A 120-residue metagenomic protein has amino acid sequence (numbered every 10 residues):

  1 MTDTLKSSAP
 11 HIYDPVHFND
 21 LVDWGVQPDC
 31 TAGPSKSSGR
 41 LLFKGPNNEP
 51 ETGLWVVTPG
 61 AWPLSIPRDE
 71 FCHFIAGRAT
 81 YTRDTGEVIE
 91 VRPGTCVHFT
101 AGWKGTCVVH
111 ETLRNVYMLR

Functional and structural regions predicted by a protein language model:
M1-E49: A short, N-terminal "cap"/entry segment at the start of jelly-roll beta-barrel domains of the cupin/DSBH fold
N48-I66, T100-A101: Conserved short histidine dyad/triad with adjacent acidic residue
T52-L54, F71, C96: Conserved hydrophobic/aromatic beta-strand scaffold that supports enzyme active sites
V57, I66-Y81: Short, conserved beta-strand element in jelly-roll/cupin
A61, F71, R78, K104 (+1 more regions): Structural motif
I75-A76, P93, E111: A cytosolic small-molecule/anion-sensing beta-strand core signal
T85-G102: Short acidic-glycine-tyrosine-enriched beta hairpin
C96-H98, E111-R120: A short hydrophobic beta-strand segment most commonly corresponding to one strand of the jelly-roll/cupin
